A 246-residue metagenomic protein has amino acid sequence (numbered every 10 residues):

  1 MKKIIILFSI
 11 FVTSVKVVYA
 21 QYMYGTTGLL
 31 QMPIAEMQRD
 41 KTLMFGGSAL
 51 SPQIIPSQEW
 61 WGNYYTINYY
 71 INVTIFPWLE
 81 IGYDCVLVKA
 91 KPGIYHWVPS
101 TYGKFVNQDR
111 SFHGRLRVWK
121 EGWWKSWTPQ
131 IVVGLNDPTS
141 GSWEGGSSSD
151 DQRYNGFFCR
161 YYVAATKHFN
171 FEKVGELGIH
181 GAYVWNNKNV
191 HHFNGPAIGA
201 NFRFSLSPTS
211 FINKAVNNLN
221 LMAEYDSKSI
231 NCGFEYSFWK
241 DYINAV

Functional and structural regions predicted by a protein language model:
I4-S14: Sec-dependent N-terminal signal peptides
S14-A20: Sec/Tat signal peptide C-region and signal peptidase I cleavage site
A20-F157, Y161, F169-N170, S207 (+1 more regions): Transmembrane beta-barrel domains of Gram-negative outer membranes and organellar outer membranes
L43-F45, I81, F112, W127-V133 (+5 more regions): Transmembrane beta-strands of outer-membrane beta-barrel proteins
D150-S229, G233: Detector for outer-membrane/organellar transmembrane beta-barrel domains, recognizing the amphipathic beta-strand
F238-W239: Surface-exposed extracellular loop regions of Gram-negative outer-membrane beta-barrel proteins
